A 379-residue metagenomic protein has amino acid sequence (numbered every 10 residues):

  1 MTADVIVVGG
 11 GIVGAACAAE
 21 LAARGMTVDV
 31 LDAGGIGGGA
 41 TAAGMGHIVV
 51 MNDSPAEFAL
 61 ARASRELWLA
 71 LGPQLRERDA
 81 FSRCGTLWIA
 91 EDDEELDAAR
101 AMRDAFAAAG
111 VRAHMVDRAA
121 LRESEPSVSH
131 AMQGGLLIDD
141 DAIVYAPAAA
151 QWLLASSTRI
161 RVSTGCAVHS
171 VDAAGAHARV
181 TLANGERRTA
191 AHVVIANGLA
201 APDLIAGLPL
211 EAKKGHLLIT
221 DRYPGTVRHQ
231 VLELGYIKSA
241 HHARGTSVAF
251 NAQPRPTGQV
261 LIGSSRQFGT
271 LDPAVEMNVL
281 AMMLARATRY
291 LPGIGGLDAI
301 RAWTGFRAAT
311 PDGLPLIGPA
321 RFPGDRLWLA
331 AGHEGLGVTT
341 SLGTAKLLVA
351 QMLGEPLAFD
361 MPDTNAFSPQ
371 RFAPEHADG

Functional and structural regions predicted by a protein language model:
A3-D29: N-terminal Rossmann-like FAD-binding beta1-loop-alpha1 element of flavoenzymes
A19-E20, R78-F81, R187-R188, H192 (+1 more regions): Active-site substrate-recognition segment that forms the wall of the catalytic cavity or substrate channel
A22-A42: Glycine-rich FAD pyrophosphate-binding loop
M45-S124, A287-T288: Dinucleotide-binding Rossmann-like beta1-alpha1 core, especially the glycine-rich loop that anchors the ADP
A59, W88-A98, L136-A155, A274-V279 (+1 more regions): Short beta-strand to alpha-helix junction loop
D79-W88, A113-R118, R122-S156, S265-F268 (+1 more regions): Helix-loop-beta segment of a Rossmann-like dinucleotide-binding subdomain
L136-N184, R188: Helical element adjacent to the flavin cofactor pocket in flavoenzyme catalytic cores
M282, T288-G379: C-terminal catalytic lobe of FAD-dependent flavoproteins
